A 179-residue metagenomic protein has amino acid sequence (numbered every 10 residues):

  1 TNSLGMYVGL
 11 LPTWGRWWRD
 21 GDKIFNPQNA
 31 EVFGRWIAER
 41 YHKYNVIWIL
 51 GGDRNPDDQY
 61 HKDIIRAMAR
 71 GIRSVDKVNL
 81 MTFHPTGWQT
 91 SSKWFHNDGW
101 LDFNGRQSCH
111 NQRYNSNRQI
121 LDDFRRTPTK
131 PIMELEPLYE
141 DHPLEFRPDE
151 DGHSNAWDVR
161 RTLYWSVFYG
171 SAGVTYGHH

Functional and structural regions predicted by a protein language model:
T1-N115: Active-site mouth of glycoside hydrolases
D98-H179: Catalytic-core region of carbohydrate-active enzymes that cleave or remodel glycosidic bonds
